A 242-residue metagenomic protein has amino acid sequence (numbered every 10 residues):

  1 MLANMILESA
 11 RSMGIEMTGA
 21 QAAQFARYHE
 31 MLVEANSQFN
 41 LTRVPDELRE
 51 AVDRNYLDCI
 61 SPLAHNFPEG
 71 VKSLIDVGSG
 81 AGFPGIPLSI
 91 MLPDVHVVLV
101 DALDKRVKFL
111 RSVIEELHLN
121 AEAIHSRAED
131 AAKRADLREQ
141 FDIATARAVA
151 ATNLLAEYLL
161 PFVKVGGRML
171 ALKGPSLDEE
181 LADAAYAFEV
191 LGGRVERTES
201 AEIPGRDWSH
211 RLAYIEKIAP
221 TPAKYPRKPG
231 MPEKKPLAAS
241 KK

Functional and structural regions predicted by a protein language model:
M1-V71, I75, K105-A121: Class I SAM-dependent transferase core
G19, H125-R127, R197-E199: Short loop/edge segments at beta-strand edges and connector loops that shape dinucleotide/nucleotide cofactor-binding
L57-A150, A156: Conserved SAM/SAH cofactor-binding pocket of Class I
L92, V163-V165: Helix-to-beta-strand junctions that scaffold the AdoMet/dcAdoMet cofactor pocket in Class I SAM-dependent enzymes
R106-K108, L177, L181: Short alpha-helix immediately C-terminal to the canonical SAM-binding loop
E129, G174-D178, I203: Short "lid" loop at the C-terminus of a central beta-strand within the Rossmann-like core of SAM-dependent
G166-S176: Conserved beta-strand signature within the Rossmann-like core of class I S-adenosyl-L-methionine
A182-K242: SAM/dcSAM-binding transferase cores
